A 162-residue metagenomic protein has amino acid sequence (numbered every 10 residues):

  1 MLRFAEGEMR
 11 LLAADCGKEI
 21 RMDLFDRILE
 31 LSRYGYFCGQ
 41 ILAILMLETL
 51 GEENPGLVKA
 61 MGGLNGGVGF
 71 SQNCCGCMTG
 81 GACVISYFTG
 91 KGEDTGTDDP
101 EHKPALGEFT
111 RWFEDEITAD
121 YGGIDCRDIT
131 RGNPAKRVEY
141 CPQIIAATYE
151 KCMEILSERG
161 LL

Functional and structural regions predicted by a protein language model:
G7-R21: Short, Lys/Arg-enriched N-terminal segments with co-localized hydrophobic residues within the first ~10-30 amino acids
M22-L50: Active-site-proximal helix-loop elements at catalytic-domain edges
D26-R33, L64-Q72, G132-R137: A short glycine/serine-rich beta->alpha loop
L45-G63, D120-C126: Acidic-glycine-rich active-site phosphate/pyrophosphate-binding loop
T49-A60, Y87-A105: Phosphate-handling active-site elements
S71-G80: Conserved phosphate/anionic-ligand binding catalytic regions in large, soluble enzymes, centered on
P104-L162: C-terminal binding/interaction regions
